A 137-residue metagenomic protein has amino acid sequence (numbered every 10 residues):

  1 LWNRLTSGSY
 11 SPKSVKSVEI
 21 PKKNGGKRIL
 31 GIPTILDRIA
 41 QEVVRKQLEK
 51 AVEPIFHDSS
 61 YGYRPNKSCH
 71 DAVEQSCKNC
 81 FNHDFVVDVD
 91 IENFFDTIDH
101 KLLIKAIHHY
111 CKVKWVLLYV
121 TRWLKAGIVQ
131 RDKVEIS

Functional and structural regions predicted by a protein language model:
L1-E19, K23, D58-S59, R64-K67 (+1 more regions): Conserved polymerase palm-domain catalytic core
K27-F56: Conserved pre-motif C helix in the palm subdomain of viral-like polymerases
